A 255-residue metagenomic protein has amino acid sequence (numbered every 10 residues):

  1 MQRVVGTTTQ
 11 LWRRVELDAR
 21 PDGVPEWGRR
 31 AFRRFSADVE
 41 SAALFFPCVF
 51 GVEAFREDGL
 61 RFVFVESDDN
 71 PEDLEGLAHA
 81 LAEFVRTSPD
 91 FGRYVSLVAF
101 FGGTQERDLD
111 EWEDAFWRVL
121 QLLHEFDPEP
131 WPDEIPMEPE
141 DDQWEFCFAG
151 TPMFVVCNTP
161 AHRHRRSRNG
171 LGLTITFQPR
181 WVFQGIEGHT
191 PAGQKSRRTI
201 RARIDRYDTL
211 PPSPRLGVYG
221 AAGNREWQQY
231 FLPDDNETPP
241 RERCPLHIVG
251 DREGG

Functional and structural regions predicted by a protein language model:
M1-D90, G102, A115-P130, E187-G255: Non-catalytic accessory regions used for complex assembly or targeting
E57-L60, R163-A192: Intrinsically disordered, low-complexity regulatory segments enriched in Ser/Thr/Pro and charged residues
N70, T104-D108, A161-R163: Short acidic, S/G/P-rich loop/turn micro-motifs used as interaction or catalytic elements
D90-G92, C147-F148: Flexible, charged surface loops at secondary-structure boundaries
G92-T104: Short glycine-rich, basic-tinged beta-strand/loop micro-motifs
Q105-D110, V182-I186: Short, surface-exposed beta-strand/loop "edge" segments at domain boundaries and coil↔beta transitions
D108-W112, R166-S167: A short acidic (Asp/Glu
E134-L173, P179: Aromatic/basic-lined ligand-recognition segments that form π-stacking hydrophobic pockets flanked by Lys/Arg to engage
